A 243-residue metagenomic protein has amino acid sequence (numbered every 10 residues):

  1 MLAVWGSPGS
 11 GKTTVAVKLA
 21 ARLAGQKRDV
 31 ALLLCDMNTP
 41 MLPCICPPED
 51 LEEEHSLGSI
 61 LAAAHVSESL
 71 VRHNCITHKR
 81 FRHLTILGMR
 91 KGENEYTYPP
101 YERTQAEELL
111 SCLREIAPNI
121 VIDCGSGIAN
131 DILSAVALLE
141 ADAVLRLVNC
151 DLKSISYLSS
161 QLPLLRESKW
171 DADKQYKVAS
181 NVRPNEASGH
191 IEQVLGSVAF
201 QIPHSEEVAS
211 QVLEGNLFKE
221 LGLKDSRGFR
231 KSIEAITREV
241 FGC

Functional and structural regions predicted by a protein language model:
M1-N38, L42: Walker A/P-loop phosphate-binding motif and the immediately C-terminal alpha-helix
Q26-L84: Phosphate-binding loop that captures ATP/GTP phosphates
L33, G88-M89, V121-D123, L145-C150 (+1 more regions): Conserved beta-strand segments of the P-loop GTPase G domain that flank and frequently precede/overlap
E68-R80, I86-I128: Cytosolic-facing regulatory segments adjacent to core modules
R114-E115, D131-D151: Inter-motif core of Ras-like GTPase G domains
N119, A143-R146, S197-F200: Well-ordered beta-strand positions
A179-L223: Beta-strand-loop-alpha "switch" segments that mediate conformational coupling across diverse proteins
E214-C243: NTP-binding/hydrolysis catalytic cores, primarily Walker-type P-loop NTPases
